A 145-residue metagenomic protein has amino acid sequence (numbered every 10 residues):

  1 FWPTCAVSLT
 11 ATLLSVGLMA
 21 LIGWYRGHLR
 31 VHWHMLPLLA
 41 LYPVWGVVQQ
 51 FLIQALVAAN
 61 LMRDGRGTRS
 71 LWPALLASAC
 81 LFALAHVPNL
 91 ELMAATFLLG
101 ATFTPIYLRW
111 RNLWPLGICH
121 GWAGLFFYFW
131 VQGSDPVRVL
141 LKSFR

Functional and structural regions predicted by a protein language model:
F1-A6: Membrane-helix interface linkers and caps
V7-L14, G67-L75, L108, A123-V131: Small-residue-rich segments of transmembrane alpha-helices in multi-pass membrane proteins, especially helix faces
T10, V44, A77-L81, A94 (+3 more regions): Hydrophobic residues within alpha-helical transmembrane segments of multi-pass solute transporters/permease subunits
S15-A20, W24-L84: Function-critical hydrophobic alpha-helical transmembrane segments in multi-pass membrane proteins
F51-L52, L56, P88, W122 (+1 more regions): Active-site His/Glu-centered metal-binding helix of metallohydrolases
T68, L90-E91: Substrate-binding/catalytic groove segments of enzymes that remodel or degrade extracellular structural polymers
L81-P88, I106-Y107: Hydrophobic alpha-helical transmembrane segments
E91-R145: Functionally important transmembrane alpha-helices
